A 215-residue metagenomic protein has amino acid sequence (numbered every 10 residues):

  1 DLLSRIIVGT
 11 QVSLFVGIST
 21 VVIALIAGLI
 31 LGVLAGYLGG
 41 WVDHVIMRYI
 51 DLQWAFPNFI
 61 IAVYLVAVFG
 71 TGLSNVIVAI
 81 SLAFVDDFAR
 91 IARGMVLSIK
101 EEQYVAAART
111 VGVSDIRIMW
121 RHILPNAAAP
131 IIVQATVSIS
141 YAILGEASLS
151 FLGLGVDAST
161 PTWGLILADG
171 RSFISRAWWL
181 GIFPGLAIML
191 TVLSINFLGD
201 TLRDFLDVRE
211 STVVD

Functional and structural regions predicted by a protein language model:
D1-D215: Alpha-helical transmembrane segments of integral membrane proteins, especially multi-pass inner/plasma-membrane
